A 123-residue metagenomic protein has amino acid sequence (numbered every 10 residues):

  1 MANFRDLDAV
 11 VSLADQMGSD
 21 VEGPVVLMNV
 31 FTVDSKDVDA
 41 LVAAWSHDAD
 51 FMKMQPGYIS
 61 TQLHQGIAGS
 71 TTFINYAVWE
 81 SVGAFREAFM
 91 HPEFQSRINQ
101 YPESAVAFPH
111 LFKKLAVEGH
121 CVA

Functional and structural regions predicted by a protein language model:
M1-D20, D50-I59, V78-F112: An amphipathic, aromatic/His-enriched active-site/gating alpha helix that lines ligand/cofactor pockets
A2-R5, A14, M28, K36 (+2 more regions): Intrinsic-disorder/low-complexity regions
V10-V21, V25, F31-D34, Y58 (+3 more regions): N-proximal short alpha-helices
D15, V33, W45, Q65-G66 (+2 more regions): Hydrophobic alpha-helical segments, principally membrane-spanning helices and signal/leader peptides
G23-P56, Q62: Short, contiguous, helix-prone interaction/anchoring segments in small proteins
P24-T32, Q62-H91: Short, well-ordered beta-strand segments in beta-rich or mixed alpha/beta enzyme and ligand-binding folds
Q65, K113-L115: A general secondary-structure junction signal
L115-A123: Short, low-order "capping/linker" segments at domain edges
